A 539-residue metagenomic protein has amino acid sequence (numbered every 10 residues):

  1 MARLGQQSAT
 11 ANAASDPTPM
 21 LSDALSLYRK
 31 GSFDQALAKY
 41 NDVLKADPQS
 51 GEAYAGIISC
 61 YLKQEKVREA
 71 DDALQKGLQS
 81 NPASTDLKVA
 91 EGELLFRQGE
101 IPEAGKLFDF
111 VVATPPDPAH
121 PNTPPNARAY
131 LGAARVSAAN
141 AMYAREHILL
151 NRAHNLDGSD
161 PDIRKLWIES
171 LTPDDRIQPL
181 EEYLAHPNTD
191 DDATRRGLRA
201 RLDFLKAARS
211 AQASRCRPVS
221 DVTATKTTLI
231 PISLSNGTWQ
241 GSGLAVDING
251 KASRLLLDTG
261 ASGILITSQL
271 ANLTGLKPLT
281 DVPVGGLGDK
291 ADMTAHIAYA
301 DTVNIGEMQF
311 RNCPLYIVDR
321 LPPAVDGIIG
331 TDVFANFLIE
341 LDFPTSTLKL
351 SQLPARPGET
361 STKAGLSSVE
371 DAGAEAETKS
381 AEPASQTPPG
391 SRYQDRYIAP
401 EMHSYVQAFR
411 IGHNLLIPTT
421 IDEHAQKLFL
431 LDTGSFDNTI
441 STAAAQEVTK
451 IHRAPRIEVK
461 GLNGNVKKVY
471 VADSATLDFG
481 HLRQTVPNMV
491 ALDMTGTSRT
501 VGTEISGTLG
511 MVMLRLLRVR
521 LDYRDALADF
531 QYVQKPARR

Functional and structural regions predicted by a protein language model:
M1-A13, G56, L62-K63, V67-R68 (+4 more regions): Pepsin/retropepsin-fold aspartyl endopeptidases
S15-Q49, G56-S59, K63, G132: Alpha-helical segment of the N-proximal tetratricopeptide repeat
